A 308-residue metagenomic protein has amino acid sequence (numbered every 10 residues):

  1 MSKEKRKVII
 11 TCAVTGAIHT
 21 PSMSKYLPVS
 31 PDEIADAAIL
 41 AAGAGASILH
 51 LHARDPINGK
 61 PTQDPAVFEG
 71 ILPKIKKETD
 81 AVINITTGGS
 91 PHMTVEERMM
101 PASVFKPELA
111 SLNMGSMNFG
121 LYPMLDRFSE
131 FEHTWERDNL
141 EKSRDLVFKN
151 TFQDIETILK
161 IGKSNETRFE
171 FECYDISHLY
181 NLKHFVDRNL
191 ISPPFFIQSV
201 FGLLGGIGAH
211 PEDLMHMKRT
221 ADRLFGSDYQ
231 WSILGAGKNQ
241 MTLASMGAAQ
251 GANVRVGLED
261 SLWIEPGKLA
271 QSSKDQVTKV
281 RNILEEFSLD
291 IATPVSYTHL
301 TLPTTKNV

Functional and structural regions predicted by a protein language model:
S2-Y26: N-terminal small/glycine-rich loop or linker at the start of catalytic domains across soluble metabolic enzymes
I18-E33, G88-H92, L146-F148, S232-I233: Active-site mouth loops of central-metabolism enzymes
I34, H52, A110, L182 (+2 more regions): Conserved, mostly hydrophobic/aromatic
I48-F68, F201, W263-E265: Glycine-rich, proline-tolerant flexible connector loops at the mouths of alpha/beta enzymes
P61-I85, T220-G226, V280: Alpha-helix-loop-beta-strand connector modules within alpha/beta enzyme cores
F68-L72, K76-V147: Active-site beta->alpha loop and helix N-cap motifs at the rims of alpha/beta catalytic domains
N113-M246, Q250-G257: Catalytic alpha/beta core domains of metabolic enzymes, predominantly
T298-P303: Conserved small/polar residues in nucleotide/adenosyl-binding loops
